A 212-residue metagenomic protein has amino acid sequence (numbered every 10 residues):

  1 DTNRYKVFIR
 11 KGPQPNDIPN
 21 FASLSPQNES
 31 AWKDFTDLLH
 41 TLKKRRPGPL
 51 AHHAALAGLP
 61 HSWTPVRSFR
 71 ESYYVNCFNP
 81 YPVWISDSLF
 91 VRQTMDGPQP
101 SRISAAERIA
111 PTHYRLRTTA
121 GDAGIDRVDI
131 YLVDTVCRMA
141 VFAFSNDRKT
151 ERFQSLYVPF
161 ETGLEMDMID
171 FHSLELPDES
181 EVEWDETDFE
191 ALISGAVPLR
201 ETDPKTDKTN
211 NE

Functional and structural regions predicted by a protein language model:
D1-D17, P65-P80: Start-of-domain marker
V7, A31-D34, H61-S62: Conserved glycine-centered beta-strand/turn positions repeated across beta-sheet architectures
P15-F35, R117-P204: Extracytoplasmic electrostatic interaction patches
L39-C77, D188, R200-D203, D207: Tryptophan-anchored aromatic micro-motifs
H52, S62, V66-R67, Y73-Y74 (+3 more regions): C-terminal or late-domain output modules
F69-Y114: N-terminal glycine/threonine-rich, aromatic-flanked beta-hairpin/loop signature
K208-E212: Short acidic DE-rich linear segments
